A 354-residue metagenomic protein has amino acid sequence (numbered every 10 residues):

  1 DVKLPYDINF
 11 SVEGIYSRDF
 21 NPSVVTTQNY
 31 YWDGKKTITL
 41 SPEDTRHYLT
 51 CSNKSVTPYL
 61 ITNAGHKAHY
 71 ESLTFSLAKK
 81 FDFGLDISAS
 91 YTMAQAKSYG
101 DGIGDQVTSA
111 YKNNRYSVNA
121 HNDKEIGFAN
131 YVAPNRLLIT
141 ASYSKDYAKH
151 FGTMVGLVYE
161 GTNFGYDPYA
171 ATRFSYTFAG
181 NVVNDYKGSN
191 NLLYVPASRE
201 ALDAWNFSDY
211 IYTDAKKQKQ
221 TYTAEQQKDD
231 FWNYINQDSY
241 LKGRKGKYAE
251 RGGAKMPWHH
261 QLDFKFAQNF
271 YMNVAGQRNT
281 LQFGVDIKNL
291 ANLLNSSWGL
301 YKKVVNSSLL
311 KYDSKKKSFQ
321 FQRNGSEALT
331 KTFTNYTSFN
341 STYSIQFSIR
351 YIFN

Functional and structural regions predicted by a protein language model:
D1, Y59-A64, H121-N130, L138-Y143 (+3 more regions): Active-site rim elements
V2, K79, Y143-K145, Q268-F270 (+1 more regions): Residue-level signature of outer-membrane beta-barrel architecture
Y6-D7, G84, D146-V155, Y271-F283 (+1 more regions): Short loop/turn motifs that connect adjacent beta-strands in outer-membrane beta-barrel proteins
S11-H150, V155-G165: Gram-negative outer-membrane beta-barrel transporters
H66-Y70, K80, N130-P134, K255-H259 (+2 more regions): Transmembrane beta-barrel outer-membrane domains
E71-F75, N135-A141, H260-F266, F283 (+1 more regions): Hydrophobic, lipid-facing positions within transmembrane beta-strands of outer-membrane proteins
M154-A275, Q282, S308-F333: Extracytoplasmic gating/loop element in the C-terminal half of outer-membrane beta-barrel translocons and assembly
N295-N354: C-terminal beta-signal and terminal closure region of outer-membrane beta-barrel proteins
